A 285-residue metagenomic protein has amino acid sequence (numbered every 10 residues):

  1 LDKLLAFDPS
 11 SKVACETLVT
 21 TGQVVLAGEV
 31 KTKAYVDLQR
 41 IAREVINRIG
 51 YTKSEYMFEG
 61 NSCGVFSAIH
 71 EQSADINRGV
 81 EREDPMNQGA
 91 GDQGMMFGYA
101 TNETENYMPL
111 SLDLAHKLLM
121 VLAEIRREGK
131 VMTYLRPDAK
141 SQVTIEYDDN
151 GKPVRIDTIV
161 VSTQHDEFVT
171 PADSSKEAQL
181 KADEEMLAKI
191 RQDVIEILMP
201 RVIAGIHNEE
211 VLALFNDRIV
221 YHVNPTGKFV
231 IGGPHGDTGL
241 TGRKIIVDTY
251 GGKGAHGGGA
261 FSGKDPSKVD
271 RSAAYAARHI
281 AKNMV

Functional and structural regions predicted by a protein language model:
L1, Q88-T104, V230-G254, G259: Conserved phosphate/anionic-ligand binding catalytic regions in large, soluble enzymes, centered on
L1-A14, G129: N-terminal, positively charged regions that mediate nucleic acid binding
V13-T32: Short, charge-patterned binding micro-sites
T21-G22, R40, E44-I231: Glycine-rich, mobile lid/loop segments that gate access to catalytic sites or pores
A27-I46, Y99, E103, V269-S272 (+1 more regions): Glycine-rich and small/hydrophobic secondary-structure elements
A27-V36, T226-G242, V285: Short glycine/threonine-rich loop-to-helix capping motif typified by GTGT followed within a few residues by an Asp-Pro
Y35, Y107, S111, D183 (+1 more regions): Alpha-helix N-cap/helix-initiation motif
R243-I245, Y250-V285: C-terminal catalytic subdomain
